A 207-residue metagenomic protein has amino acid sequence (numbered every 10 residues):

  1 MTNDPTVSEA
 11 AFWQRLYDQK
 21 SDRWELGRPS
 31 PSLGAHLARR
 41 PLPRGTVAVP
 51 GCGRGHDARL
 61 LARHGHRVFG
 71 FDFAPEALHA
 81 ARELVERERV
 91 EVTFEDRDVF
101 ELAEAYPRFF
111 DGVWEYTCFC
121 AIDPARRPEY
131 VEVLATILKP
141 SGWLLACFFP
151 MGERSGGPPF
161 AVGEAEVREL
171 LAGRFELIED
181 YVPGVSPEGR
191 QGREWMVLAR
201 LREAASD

Functional and structural regions predicted by a protein language model:
T2-A48, R54-Y106, I122-D207: Class I (Rossmann-like) S-adenosyl-L-methionine-dependent methyltransferase catalytic domain, capturing the SAM-binding
D111: Conserved acidic residues
W114: A conserved beta-strand element that flanks and buttresses the S-adenosyl-L-methionine
T117, A121: Short catalytic micro-motifs in class I SAM-dependent methyltransferases
